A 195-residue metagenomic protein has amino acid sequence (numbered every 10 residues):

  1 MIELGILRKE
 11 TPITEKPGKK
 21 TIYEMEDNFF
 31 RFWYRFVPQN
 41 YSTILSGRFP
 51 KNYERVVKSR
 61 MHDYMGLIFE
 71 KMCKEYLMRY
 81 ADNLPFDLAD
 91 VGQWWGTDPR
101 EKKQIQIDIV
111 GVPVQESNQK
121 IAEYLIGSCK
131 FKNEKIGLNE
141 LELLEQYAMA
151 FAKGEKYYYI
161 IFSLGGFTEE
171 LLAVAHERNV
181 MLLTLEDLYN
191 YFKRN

Functional and structural regions predicted by a protein language model:
M1-Q104: Accessory nucleic acid-recognition modules appended to NTPase machines
T14, F131-N133, G165-T168: Conserved nucleotide-binding/hydrolysis micro-motifs of P-loop NTPases
L77, I107-P113, S117, I121-N133 (+2 more regions): Conserved catalytic cores of phosphodiester-cleaving nucleases, focusing on short active-site segments
M78-L84, S117-Q119, M149-F151: Short helix-loop-beta junction
Q93-E101, E123-L138: Acidic/glycine-enriched edge-of-secondary-structure segments
I105, I136-E140, L171: Residues at alpha-helix caps and immediate loop-helix transition turns in enzyme cores, especially N- and C-cap
F131-F151: Mg2+/Mn2+-dependent nuclease catalytic core
Y157-N195: Domain-level recognition of nuclease-like catalytic cores that cleave nucleotide substrates
